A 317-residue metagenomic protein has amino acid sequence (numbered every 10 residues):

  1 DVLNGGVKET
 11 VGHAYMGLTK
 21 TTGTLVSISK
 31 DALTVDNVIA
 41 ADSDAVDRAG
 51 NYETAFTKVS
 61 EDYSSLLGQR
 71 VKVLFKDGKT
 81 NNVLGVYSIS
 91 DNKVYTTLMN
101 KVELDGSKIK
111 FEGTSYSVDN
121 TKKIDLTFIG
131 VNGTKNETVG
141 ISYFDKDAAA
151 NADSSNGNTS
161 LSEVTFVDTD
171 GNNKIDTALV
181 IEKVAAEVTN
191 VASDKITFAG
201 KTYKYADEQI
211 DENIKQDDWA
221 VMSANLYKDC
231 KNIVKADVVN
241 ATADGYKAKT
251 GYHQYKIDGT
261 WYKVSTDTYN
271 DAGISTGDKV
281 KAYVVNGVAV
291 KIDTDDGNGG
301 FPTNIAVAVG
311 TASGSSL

Functional and structural regions predicted by a protein language model:
D1-L317: ...the same signal can extend to comparable exposed beta-sheet modules with similar sequence chemistry even outside
